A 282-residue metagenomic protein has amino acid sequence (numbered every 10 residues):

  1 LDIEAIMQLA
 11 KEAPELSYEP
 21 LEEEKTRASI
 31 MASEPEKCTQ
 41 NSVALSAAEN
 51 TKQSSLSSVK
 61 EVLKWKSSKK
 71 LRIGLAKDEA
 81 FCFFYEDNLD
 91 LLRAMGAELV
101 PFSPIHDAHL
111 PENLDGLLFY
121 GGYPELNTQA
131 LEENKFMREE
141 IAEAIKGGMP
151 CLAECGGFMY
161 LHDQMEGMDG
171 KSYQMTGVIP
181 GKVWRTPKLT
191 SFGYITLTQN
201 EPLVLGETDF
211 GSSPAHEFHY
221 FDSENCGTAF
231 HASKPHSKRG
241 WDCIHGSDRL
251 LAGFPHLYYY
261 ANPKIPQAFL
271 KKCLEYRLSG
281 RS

Functional and structural regions predicted by a protein language model:
L1-M31, S55, V59-C82, E86-D90 (+4 more regions): C-terminal lobe/tail of nucleotide-utilizing enzymes
I3-M7, P101-F102, A153-E154: General beta-strand structural signal in soluble alpha/beta enzymes
L71-K135, E139-A144: Phosphate-binding active sites in nucleotide-utilizing proteins
K77, S103-H106, Y120-Y123, C155-F158 (+5 more regions): Active-site proximal loops enriched in glycine and acidic residues that flank catalytic Cys/His/Asp and coordinate
P124-L203: Cysteine-nucleophile active-site neighborhood
